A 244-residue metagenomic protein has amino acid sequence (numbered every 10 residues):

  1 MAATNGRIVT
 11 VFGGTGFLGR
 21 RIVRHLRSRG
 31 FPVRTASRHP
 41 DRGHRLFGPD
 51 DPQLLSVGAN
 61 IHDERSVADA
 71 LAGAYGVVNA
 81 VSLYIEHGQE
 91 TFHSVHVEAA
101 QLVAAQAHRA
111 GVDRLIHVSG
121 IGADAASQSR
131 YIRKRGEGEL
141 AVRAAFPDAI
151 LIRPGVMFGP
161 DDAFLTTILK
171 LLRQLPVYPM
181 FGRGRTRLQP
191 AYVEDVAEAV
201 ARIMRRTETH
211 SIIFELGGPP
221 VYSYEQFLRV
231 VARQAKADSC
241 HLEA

Functional and structural regions predicted by a protein language model:
A2-A3, I203-A244: Mid/C-terminal beta-alpha module of Rossmann-like enzyme folds, strongest in SDR-family dehydrogenases/epimerases
A2-F31: N-terminal Rossmann NAD(P)H-binding glycine-rich loop of SDR-like oxidoreductase domains
F12, A36, A80-V81, L115-I121 (+1 more regions): SDR active-site strand-loop-helix element
G19-R20, V97, G136: Residues forming the Rossmann-fold NAD(P)(H) cofactor-binding site
F31-H39: Conserved glycine-rich Rossmann-like NAD(P)H-binding loop of the short-chain dehydrogenase/reductase
D41, R45-L102, Q106-A110, G120-S127: NAD(P)H-binding glycine-rich loop region in Rossmannoid oxidoreductase-like domains and their noncatalytic homologs
S119, L140-T166, K170, Q174 (+1 more regions): Conserved beta-loop-beta element that borders a ligand/cofactor-binding pocket
A163-F164, R183-M204, I212-E215, Q226: Substrate-positioning beta->alpha
